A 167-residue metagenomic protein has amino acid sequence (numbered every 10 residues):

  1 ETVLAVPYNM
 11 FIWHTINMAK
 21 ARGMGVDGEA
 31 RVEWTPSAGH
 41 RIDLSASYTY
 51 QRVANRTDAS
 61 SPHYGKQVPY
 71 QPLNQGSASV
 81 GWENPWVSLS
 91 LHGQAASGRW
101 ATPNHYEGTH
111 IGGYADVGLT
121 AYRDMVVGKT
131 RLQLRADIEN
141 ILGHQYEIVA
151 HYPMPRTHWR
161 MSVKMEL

Functional and structural regions predicted by a protein language model:
E1-T2: Gram-negative and organellar
Y8-A101, R131, L142: Gram-negative outer-membrane beta-barrel transporters
G25-E33, G118-D124, V163: Short, well-ordered amphipathic alpha-helices
D58, G113-A115: A structural signal for the main folded, soluble domain(s) of proteins
Q94-T102, H110-G112, A121-L167: C-terminal beta-signal and adjacent terminal beta-strands/loops of Gram-negative outer-membrane beta-barrel proteins
Y106: Short, functionally important secondary-structure microenvironments
